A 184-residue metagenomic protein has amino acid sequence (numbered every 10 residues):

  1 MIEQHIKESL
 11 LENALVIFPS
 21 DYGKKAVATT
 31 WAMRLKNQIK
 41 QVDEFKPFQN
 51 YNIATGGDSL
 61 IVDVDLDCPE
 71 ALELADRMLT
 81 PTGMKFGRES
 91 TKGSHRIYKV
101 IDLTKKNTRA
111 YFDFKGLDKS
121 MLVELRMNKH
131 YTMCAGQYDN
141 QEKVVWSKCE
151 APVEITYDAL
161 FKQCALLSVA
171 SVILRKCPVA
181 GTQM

Functional and structural regions predicted by a protein language model:
M1-G181: Conserved phosphate/metal-binding and DNA-contacting active-site motifs used in DNA phosphodiester-bond processing
M184: Basic amphipathic recognition helices
